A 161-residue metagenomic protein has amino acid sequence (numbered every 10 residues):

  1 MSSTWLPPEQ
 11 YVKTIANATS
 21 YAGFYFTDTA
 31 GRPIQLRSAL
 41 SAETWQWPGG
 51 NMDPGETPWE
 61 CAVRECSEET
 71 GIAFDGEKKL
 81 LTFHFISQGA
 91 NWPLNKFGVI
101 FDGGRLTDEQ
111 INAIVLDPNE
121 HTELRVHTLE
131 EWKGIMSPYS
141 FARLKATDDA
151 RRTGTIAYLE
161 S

Functional and structural regions predicted by a protein language model:
M1-F24: Acidic, metal-coordinating catalytic segment for phosphate/diphosphate chemistry, firing primarily on the Nudix
T19, L40, W47, D75-K78 (+1 more regions): Short connector loops at helix/strand junctions that flank enzyme active sites, especially segments positioning acidic
G23-Y25, R32-P33, G98-I100: Residues embedded in well-ordered beta-strands
D28-E68: Conserved Nudix-box catalytic region and its N-terminal flanking loop in Nudix hydrolases and closely related
M52-G76, H84-S140: Unchanged
A142-S161: Charged phosphate-binding loop/patch that engages nucleotide di/tri-phosphates or the phosphate backbone of nucleic
